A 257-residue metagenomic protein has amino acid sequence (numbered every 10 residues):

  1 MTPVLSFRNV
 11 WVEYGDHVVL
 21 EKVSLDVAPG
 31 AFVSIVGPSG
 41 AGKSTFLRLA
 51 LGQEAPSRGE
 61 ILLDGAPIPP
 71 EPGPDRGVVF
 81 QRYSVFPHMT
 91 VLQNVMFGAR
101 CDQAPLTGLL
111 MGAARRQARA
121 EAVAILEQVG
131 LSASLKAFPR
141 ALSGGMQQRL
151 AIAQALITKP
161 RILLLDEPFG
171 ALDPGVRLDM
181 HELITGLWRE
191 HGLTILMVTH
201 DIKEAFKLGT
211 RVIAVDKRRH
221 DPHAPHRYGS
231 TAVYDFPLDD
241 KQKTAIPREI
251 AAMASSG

Functional and structural regions predicted by a protein language model:
V36-P38: The feature captures the beta-strand-to-loop junction immediately N-terminal to the Walker
L51: Helix-to-loop junction immediately C-terminal to a conserved catalytic motif
G59-E71: Conserved ABC transporter NBD signature motif
P67, L109-S134, G186: Conserved ABC ATPase "signature" region
L92-A104: Short helical segment in ABC ATPase nucleotide-binding domains corresponding to the A-loop/adjacent helical element
F138-L142, M146: Conserved ABC ATPase signature
I157-R161: A short, proline-enriched helix->beta-strand linker immediately N-terminal to the Walker B motif in ABC-type P-loop
